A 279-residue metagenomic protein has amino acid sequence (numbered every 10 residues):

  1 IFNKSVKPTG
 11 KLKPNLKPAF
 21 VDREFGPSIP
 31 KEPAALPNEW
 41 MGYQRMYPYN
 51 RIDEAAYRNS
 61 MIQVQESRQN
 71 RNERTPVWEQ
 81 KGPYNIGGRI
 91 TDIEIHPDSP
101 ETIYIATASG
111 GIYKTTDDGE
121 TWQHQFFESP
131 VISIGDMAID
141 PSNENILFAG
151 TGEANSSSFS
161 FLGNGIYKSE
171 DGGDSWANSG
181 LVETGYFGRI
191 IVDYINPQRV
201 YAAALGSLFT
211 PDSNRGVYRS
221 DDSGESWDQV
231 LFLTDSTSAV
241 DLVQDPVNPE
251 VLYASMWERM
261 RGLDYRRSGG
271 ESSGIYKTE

Functional and structural regions predicted by a protein language model:
F2-E279: Beta-propeller blade termini and top-face loops
